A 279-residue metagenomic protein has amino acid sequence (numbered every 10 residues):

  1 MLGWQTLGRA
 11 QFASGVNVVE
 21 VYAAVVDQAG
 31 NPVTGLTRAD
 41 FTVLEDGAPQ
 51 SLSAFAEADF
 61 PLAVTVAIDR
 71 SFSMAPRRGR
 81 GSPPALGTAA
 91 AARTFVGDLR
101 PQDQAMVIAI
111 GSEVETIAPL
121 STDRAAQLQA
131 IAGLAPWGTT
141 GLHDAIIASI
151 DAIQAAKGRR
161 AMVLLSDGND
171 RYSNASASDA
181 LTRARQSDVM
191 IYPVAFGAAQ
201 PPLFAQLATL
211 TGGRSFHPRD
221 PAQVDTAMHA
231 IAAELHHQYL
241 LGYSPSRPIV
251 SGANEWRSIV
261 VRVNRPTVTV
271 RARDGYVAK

Functional and structural regions predicted by a protein language model:
M1-L7: C-terminal segment of classical bacterial N-terminal signal peptides
L7-K279: Scaffold/interface architecture of coatomer-like assemblies
